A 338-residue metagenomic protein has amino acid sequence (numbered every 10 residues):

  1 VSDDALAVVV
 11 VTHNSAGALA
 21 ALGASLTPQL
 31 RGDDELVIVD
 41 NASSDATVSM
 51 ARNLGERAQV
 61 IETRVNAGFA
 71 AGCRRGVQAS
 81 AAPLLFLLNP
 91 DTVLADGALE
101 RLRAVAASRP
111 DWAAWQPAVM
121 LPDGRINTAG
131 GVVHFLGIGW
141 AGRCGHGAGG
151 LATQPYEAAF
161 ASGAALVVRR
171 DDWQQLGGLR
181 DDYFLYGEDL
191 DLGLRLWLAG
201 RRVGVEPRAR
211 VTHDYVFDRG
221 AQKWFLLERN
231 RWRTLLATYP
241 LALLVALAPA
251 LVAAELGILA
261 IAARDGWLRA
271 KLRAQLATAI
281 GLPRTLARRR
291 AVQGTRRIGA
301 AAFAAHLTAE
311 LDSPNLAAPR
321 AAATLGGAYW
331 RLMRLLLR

Functional and structural regions predicted by a protein language model:
A18-A20, D45-N53: Acidic helix N-cap motif at the loop->helix transition within catalytic regions of sugar-transfer enzymes
A24-D33: Short, acidic, metal-binding catalytic loop of nucleotide-sugar glycosyltransferases
S25, D40-S49, V65: A conserved acidic beta->alpha catalytic loop
E62-S80, P90: Glycine-rich, basic loop-to-helix element that forms the pyrophosphate-binding segment of sugar-nucleotide handling
L85: Short aromatic/hydrophobic "clamp" motif used to bind/position activated sugar donors
V93-V133: Conserved donor NDP-sugar-binding/catalytic core segment of glycosyltransferases
A159-R210: A short, conserved alpha-helix in the catalytic core of glycosyltransferases
A199-L307, G326-G327: Active-site-adjacent helix/loop segment of glycosyltransferases that harbors family-specific signature motifs
